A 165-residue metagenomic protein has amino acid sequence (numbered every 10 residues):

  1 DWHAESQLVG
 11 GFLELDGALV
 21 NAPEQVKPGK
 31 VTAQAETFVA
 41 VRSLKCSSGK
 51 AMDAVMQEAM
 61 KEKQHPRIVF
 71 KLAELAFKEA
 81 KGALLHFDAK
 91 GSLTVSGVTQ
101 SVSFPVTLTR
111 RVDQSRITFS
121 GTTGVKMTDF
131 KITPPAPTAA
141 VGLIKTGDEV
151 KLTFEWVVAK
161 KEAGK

Functional and structural regions predicted by a protein language model:
D1-K165: Low-complexity, acidic/polar, glycine-enriched regions of mature
